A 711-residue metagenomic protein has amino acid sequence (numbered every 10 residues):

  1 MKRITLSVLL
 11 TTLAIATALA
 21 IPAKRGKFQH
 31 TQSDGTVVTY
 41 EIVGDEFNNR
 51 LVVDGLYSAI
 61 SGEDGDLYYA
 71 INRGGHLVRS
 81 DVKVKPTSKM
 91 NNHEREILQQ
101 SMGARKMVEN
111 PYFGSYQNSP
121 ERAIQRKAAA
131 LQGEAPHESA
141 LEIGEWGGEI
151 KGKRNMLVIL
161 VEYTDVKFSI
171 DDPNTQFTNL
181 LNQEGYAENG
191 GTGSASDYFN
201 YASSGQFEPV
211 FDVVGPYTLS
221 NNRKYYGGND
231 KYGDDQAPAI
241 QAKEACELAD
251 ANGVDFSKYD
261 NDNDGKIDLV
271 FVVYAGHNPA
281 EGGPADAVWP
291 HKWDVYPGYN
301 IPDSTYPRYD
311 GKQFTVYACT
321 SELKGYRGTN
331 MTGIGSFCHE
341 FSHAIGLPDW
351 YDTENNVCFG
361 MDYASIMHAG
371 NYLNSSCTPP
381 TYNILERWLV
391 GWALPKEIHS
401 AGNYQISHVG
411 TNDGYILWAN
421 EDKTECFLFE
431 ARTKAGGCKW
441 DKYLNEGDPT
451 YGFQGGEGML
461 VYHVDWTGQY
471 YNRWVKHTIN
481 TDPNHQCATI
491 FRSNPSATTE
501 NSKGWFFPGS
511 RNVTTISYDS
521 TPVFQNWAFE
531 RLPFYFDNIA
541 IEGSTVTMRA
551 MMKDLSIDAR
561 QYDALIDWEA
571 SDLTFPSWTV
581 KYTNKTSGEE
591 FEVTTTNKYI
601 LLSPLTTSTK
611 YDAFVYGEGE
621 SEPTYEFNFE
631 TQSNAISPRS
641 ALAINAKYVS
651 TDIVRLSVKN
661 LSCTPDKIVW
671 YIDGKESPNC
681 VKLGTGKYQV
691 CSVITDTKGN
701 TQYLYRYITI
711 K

Functional and structural regions predicted by a protein language model:
P111-W392, Y470-N472, V523-E530, M548-A550: Active-site-proximal segment of zinc-dependent metalloprotease catalytic domains
S169-I170, Q176, E188-Y201, G282-R327 (+1 more regions): Non-catalytic C-terminal accessory/binding modules of secreted extracellular proteins
K553-T574, T607, S621-A635: Pro/Thr/Ser/Gly-rich low-complexity, intrinsically disordered linker/stalk tracts
L565-W568, D652-L661: A short beta-strand segment in extracellular, disulfide-stabilized domains
L601-L602, C680-V690: Solvent-exposed segments in extracellular or luminal domains encompassing
L605-S621: Beta-strand-rich modules
D612-Y616, Q689-T695: Extracellular recognition modules
Y671-L683: Surface-exposed, flexible coil segments in extracellular/virion-facing regions
